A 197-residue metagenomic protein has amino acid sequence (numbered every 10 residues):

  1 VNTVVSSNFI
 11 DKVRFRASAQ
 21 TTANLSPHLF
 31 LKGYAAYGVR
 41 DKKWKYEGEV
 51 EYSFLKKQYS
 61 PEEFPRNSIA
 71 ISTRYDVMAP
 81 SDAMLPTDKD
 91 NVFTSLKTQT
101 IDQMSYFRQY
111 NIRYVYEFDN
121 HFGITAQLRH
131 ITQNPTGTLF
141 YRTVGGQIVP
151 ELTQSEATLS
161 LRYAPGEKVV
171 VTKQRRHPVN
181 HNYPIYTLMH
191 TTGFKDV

Functional and structural regions predicted by a protein language model:
V1-V197: Exposed, low-structure sequence patches enriched in small/polar residues
